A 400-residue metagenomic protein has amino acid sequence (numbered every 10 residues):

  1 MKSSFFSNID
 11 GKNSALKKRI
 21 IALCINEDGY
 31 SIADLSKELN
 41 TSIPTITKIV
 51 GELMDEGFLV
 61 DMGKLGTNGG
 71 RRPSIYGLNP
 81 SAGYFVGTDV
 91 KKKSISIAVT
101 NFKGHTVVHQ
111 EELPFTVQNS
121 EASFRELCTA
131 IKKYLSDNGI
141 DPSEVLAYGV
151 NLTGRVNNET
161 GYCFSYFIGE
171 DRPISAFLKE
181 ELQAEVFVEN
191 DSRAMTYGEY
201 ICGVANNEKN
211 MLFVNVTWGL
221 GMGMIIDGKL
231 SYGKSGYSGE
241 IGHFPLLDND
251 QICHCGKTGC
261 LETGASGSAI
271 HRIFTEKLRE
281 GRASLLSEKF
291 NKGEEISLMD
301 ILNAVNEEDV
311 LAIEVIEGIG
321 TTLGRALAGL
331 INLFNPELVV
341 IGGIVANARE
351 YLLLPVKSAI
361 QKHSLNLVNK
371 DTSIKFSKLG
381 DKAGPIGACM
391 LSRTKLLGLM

Functional and structural regions predicted by a protein language model:
M1-K64, N68-G70, I75-E111, F115-S143 (+3 more regions): ATP-binding/phosphotransfer module of carbohydrate and carboxylate kinases, centering on a glycine-rich
N26-E27, C202, T217: Short helix-capping/turn signature of helix-turn-helix
D61-F85, V186-M211: Conserved phosphate-binding catalytic cores of ATP/NTP-utilizing and phosphoryl-transfer enzymes
F85-D89, V145-G149, M211-N215, G221-G223: Short glycine-aspartate micro-motif
N101, N158, I225: Short, acidic, Ser/Thr-enriched surface-loop or helix-capping motifs
T106, C163, L230-S231: Hydrophobic "anchor" residues
H109-N210, Y351-K362: Glycine-rich phosphate-binding loop and adjoining helix at the ATP-binding site of ATP-dependent phosphoryl-transfer
N207-A265: Glycine-rich phosphate-binding loop of actin/hexokinase-like ATP-binding domains
